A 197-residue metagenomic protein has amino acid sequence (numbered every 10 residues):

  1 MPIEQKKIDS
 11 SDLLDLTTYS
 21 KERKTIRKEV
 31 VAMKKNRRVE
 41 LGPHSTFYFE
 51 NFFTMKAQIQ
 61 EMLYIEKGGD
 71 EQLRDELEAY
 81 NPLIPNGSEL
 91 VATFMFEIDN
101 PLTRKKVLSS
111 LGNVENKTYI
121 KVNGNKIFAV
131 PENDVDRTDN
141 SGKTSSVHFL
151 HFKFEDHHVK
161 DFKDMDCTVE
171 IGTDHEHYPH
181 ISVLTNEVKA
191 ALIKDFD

Functional and structural regions predicted by a protein language model:
P2-E89, E97-D197: Long, contiguous binding/interaction regions
